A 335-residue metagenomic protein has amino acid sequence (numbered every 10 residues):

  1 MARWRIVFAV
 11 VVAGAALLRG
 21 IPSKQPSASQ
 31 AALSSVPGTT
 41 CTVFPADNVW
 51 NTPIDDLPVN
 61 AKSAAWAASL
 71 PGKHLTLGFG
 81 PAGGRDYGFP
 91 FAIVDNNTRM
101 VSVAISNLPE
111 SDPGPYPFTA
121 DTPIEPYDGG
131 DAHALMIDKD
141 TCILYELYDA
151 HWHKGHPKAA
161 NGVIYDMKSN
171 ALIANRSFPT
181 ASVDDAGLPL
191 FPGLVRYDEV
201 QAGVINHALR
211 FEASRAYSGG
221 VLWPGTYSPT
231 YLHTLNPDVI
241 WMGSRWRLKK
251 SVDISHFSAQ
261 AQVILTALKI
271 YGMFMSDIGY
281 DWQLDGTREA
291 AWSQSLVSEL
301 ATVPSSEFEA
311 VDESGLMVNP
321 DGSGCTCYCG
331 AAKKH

Functional and structural regions predicted by a protein language model:
M1-V7: Bacterial N-terminal signal peptides that target proteins for export
R5, R19-I21, I264: Functionally constrained cores in energy, signaling, and assembly domains
A9-A16: Bacterial N-terminal signal peptides
L18-Q30: Signal peptide processing junction and immediate N-terminal pro/mature segment of secreted/exported proteins
S27-H335: Short, surface-exposed polybasic-aromatic patches that bind anionic ligands, especially phosphate groups
